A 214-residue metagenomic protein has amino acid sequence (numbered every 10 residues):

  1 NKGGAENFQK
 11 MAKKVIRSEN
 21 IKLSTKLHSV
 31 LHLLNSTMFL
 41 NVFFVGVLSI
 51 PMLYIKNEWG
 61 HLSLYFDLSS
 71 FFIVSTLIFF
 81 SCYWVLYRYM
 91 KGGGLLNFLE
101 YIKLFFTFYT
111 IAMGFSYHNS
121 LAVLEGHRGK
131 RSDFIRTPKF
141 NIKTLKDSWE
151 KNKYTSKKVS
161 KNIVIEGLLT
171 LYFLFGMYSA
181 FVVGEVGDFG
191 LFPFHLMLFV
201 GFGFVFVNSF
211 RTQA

Functional and structural regions predicted by a protein language model:
N1-F39, K143-L145: Active-site-adjacent helix/loop segment of glycosyltransferases that harbors family-specific signature motifs
G3-I16, F39-F43, E150-L174: Short, surface-exposed, charge-dense and proline/glycine-enriched linear segments
N20-L27, L95, L99, K157: Juxtamembrane/transmembrane-helix boundary motifs in multi-pass membrane proteins
H32-D133, K139, K161-A214: Membrane-embedded multi-pass helical conduit in multi-pass membrane proteins, especially envelope-biosynthetic
G129-K157: Membrane-helix boundary/interface segments in integral membrane proteins
